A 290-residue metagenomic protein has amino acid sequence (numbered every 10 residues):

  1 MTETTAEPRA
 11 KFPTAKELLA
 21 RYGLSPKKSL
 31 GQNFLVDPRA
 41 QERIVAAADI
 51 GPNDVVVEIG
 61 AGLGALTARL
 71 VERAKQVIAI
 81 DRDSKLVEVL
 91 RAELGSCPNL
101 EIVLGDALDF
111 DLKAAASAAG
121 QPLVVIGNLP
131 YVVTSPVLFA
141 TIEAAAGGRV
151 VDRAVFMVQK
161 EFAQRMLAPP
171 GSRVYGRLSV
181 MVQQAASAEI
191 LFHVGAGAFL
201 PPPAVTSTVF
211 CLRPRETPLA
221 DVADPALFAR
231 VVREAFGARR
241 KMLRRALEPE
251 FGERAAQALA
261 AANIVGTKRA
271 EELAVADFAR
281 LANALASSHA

Functional and structural regions predicted by a protein language model:
M1-V231, A260, R280-A290: Catalytic cores of RNA-modifying enzymes
P214, V232-A290: C-terminal lobe and adjacent flexible extensions of AdoMet/dcAdoMet transferase-like proteins
